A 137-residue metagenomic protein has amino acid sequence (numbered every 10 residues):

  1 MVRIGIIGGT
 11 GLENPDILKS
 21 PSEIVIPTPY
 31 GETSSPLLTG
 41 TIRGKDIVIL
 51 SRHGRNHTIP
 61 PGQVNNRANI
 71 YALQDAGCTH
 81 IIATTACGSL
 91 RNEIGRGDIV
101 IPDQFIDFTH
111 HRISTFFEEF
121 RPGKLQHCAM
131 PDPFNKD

Functional and structural regions predicted by a protein language model:
M1-M130: Metabolite-binding pocket within alpha/beta catalytic cores that recognizes anionic/polar moieties
P131-D137: Active-site rim beta-loop-alpha module in soluble metabolic enzymes
